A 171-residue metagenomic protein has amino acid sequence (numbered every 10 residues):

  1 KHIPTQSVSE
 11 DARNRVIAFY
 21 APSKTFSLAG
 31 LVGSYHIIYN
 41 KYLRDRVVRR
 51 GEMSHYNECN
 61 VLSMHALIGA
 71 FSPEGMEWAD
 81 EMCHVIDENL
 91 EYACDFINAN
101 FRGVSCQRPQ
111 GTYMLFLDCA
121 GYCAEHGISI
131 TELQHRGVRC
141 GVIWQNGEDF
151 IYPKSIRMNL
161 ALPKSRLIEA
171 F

Functional and structural regions predicted by a protein language model:
K1-F171: PLP-dependent class I/II
